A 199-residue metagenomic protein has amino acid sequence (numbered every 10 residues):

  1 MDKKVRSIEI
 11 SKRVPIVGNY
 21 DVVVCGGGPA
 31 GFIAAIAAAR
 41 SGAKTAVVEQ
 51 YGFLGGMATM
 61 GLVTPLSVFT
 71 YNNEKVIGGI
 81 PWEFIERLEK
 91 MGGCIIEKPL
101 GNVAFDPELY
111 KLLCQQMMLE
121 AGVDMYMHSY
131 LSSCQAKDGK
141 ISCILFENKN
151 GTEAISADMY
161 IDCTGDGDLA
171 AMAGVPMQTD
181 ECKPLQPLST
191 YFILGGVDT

Functional and structural regions predicted by a protein language model:
D2-K4, S11, N19, A37 (+3 more regions): Conserved N-terminal/central alpha/beta ligand/cofactor-binding core
V14-G28: Beta1/beta-strand and adjacent pyrophosphate-binding region of the FAD-binding site in flavoprotein oxidoreductases
G18-Y20, N150-M159: Core beta-strand elements of the Rossmann-like FAD/NAD(P) dinucleotide-binding domain in flavoenzyme oxidoreductases
G27, N148, T164-G165, A173: Glycine-rich, N-terminal phosphate-binding loop of Rossmann-like dinucleotide-binding domains
G31: N-terminal Rossmann-fold NAD(P) dinucleotide-binding loop
Q135-A154: Conserved beta-strand-loop-beta-strand element in the redox core of flavoprotein oxidoreductases
M159, C163-D168: Glycine-/small-residue-rich beta->alpha transition segments that form the dinucleotide
L169-T199: Rossmann-like dinucleotide-binding core of oxidoreductases
